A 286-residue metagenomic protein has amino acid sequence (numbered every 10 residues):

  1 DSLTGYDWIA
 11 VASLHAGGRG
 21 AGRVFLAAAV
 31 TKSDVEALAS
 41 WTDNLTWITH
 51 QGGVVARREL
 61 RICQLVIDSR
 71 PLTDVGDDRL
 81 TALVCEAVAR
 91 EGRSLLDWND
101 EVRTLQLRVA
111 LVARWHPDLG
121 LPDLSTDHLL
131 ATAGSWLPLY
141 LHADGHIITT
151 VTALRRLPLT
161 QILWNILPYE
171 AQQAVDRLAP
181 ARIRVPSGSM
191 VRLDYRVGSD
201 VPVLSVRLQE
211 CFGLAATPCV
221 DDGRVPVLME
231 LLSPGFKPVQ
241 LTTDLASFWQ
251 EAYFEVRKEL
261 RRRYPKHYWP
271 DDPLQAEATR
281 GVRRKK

Functional and structural regions predicted by a protein language model:
D1, A12-R182, V220-K286: Acidic, serine/threonine- and proline-rich low-complexity intrinsically disordered segments
S2-L3, D7-V11, V201-V203: Internal mixed beta-strand/loop scaffold within catalytic domains of large alpha/beta enzymes
A16, G198-D200, Q209: P-loop NTPase motor module signature
L95, A174-L204: Amphipathic alpha-helical packing elements
M190, D200, G213, F236-K237: Generic "edge-of-domain/loop-turn" microfeature
P202-R207, G213-A215: Phosphate-centric recognition/catalysis
